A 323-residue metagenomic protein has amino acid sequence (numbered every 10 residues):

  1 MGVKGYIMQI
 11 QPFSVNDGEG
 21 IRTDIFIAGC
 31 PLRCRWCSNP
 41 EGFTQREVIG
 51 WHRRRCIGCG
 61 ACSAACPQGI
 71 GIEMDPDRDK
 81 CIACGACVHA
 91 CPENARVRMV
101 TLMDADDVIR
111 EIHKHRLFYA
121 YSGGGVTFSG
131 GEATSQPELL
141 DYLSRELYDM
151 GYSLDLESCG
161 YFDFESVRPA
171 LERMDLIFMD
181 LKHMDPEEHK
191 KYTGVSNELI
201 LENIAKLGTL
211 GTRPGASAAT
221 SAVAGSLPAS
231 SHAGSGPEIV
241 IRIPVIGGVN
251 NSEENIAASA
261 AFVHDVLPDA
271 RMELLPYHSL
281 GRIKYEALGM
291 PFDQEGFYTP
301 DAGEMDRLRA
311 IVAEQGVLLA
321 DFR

Functional and structural regions predicted by a protein language model:
M1-C59, S63: Flexible, acidic/Gly-rich N-terminal and inter-domain linker regions that tether and position cofactor-handling modules
I10, M99, L275-Y277, A320-R323: Conserved beta-strand termini and adjacent loop/short-helix elements that scaffold enzyme active sites in alpha/beta
D17-E19, F26, T44, V48-I49 (+2 more regions): N-terminal-biased segments
R35-G42, A61-D79, A86-L102: Iron-sulfur cluster-binding cysteine motifs and their immediate structural context in ferredoxin-like electron-transfer
N94, M150, Q315: Conserved dinucleotide-binding and phosphotransfer motif residues
D106-L280, E286: Conserved AdoMet/S-adenosylmethionine-binding subsite of the radical SAM
L288-Y298: A charged helix-plus-loop insertion that forms the helical arch/lid used to bind and gate nucleic-acid substrates
E304-R323: A cross-taxonomic marker for long C-terminal extensions/tails that follow the last structured domain
